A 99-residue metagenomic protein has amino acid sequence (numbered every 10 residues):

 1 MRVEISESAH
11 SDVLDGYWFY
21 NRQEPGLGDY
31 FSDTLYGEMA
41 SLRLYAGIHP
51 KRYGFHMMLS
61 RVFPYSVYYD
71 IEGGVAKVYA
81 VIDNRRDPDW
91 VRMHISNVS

Functional and structural regions predicted by a protein language model:
M1-S32: Arg/Lys-rich, positively charged N-terminal/basic patches that mediate binding to nucleic acids
D29-Y30, P50-R52, W90: Short, hydrophobic secondary-structure boundary micro-motifs
G37, S41-A76: Basic/aromatic recognition patch in beta-strand/loop cores that engages polyanionic ligands
D70-S99: Enriched for short, Lys/Arg-rich terminal
